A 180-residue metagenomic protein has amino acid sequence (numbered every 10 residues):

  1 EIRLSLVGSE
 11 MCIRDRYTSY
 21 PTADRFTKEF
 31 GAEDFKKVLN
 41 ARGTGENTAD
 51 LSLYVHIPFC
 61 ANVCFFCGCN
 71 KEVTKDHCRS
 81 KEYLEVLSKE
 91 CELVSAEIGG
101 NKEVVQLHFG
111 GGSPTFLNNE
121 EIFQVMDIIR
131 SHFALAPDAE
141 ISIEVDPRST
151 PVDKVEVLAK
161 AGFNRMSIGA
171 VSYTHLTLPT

Functional and structural regions predicted by a protein language model:
E1-G8, I13, H175-T180: Single conserved hydrophobic/aromatic residue that forms the stacking wall/gate of nucleotide- or nucleobase-binding
G8-E10, R14-S52: Flexible, acidic/Gly-rich N-terminal and inter-domain linker regions that tether and position cofactor-handling modules
N47-L84, L176: Canonical Radical SAM [4Fe-4S] cluster-binding loop centered on the CxxxCxxC motif and its immediate flanking residues
E82-V86, S149-T150: Glycine-rich anion/phosphate-binding loops
K89-L107: Short Fe-S-cluster ligation motifs
N101-V105, N118-L178: Radical SAM/AdoMet-radical enzyme domain recognition
H108-P114: Glycine-rich beta-strand-to-loop/alpha-helix junction loops that act as flexible
